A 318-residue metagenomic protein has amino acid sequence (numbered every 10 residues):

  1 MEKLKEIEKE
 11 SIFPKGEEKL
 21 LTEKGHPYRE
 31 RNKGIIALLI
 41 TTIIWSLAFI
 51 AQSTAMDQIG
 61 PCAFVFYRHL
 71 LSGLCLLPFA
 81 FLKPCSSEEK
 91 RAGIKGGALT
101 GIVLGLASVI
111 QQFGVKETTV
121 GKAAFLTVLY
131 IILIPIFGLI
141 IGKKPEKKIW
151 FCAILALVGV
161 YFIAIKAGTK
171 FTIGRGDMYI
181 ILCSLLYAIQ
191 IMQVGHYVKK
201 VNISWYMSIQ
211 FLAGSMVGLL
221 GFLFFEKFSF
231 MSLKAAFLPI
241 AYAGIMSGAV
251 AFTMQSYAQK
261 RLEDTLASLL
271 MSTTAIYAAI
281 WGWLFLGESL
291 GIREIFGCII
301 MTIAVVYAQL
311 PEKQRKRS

Functional and structural regions predicted by a protein language model:
E2, I12-G16, L21, M56-L106 (+4 more regions): Transmembrane alpha-helices of multi-pass small-molecule transport proteins
E2-A63, I102, L106, I110 (+2 more regions): Glycine-/small-residue-enriched transmembrane alpha-helix faces in small-molecule transporters and effluxers
E2-K3, E8, P14-K15, K19-E23 (+3 more regions): C-terminal-most transmembrane helix of multi-pass membrane proteins
N32-A37, A63-P78, K95, K148-L155 (+3 more regions): Hydrophobic alpha-helical transmembrane segments of multi-pass integral membrane proteins, especially transporters
I44, A48-F49, L77-T127, F162 (+1 more regions): Specific transmembrane alpha-helical segments of multi-pass solute transporters/efflux pumps, especially DMT/EamA
Y67, V109, A123-L129, V194-S215 (+1 more regions): Helix-helix packing/entry segments at the starts of transmembrane helices
C75, A80-P84, Y130-F151, I276-I295: C-terminal transmembrane-helix exit sites in multi-pass transporters
L76, P145-I165, S184, G218 (+1 more regions): Hydrophobic transmembrane alpha-helices of multi-pass small-molecule transport proteins
